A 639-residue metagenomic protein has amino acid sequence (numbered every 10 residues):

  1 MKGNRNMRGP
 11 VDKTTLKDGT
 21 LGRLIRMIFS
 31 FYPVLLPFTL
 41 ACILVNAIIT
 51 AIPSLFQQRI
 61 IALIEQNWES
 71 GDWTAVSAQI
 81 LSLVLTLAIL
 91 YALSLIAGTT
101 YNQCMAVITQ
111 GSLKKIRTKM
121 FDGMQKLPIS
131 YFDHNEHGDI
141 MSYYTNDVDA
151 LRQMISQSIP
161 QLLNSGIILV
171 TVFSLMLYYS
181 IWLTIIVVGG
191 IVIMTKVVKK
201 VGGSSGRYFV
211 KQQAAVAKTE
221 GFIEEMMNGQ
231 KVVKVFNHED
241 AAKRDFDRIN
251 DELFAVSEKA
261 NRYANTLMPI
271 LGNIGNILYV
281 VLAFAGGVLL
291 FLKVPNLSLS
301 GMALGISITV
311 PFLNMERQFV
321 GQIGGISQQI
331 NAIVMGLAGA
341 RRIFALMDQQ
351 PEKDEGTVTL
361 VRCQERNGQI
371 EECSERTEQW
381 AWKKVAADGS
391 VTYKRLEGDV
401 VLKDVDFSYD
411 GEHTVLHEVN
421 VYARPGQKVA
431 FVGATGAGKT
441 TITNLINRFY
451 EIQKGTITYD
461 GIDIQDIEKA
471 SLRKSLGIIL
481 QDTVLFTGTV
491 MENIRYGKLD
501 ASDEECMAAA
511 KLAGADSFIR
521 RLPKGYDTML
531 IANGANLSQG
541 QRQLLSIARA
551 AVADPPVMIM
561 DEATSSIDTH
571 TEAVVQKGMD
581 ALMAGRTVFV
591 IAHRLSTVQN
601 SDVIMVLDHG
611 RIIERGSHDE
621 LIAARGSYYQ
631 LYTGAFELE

Functional and structural regions predicted by a protein language model:
M1-T50, E65-L83, Y101-M105, T109 (+7 more regions): Membrane-integrated ABC transporters
G9-K17, I49-E65, L90-H137, M141 (+9 more regions): Juxtamembrane helix-loop junctions of ABC transporter transmembrane domains
S30-P33, I129-S130, V148-I155, I159 (+6 more regions): An intracellular "coupling" helix at the cytosolic face of ABC transporter transmembrane type-1 domains
V34-A97, L177-W182, K293-I306: Transmembrane helix-loop-helix hairpins at lipid-water interfaces of multipass membrane proteins, especially the type-1
N67-W68, L175-G189, Y263-R341, L346-Q350 (+1 more regions): Helix-loop-helix
W73, C363-E639: ABC-type nucleotide-binding domain
I89-T109, P160-I167, I186-Q212, M226 (+3 more regions): Alpha-helical transmembrane segments of multi-pass membrane proteins
